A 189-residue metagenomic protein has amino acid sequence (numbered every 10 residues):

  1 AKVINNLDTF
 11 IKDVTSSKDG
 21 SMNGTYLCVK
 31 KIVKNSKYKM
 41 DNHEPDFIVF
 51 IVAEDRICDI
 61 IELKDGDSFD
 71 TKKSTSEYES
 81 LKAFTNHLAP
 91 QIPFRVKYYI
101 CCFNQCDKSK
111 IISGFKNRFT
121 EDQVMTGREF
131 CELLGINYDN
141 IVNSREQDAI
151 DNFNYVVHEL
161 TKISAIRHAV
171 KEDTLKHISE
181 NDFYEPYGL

Functional and structural regions predicted by a protein language model:
A1, L81-I92, T174, D182: Hydrophobic, Leu/Ile/Phe/Ala-enriched alpha-helical segments that form helix-helix packing faces
K2-E54: Active-site metal-binding core of divalent-cation-utilizing nuclease and nuclease-like domains
K2-N6, I51, F69-S74, Q105-K108: Alpha-helix initiation/capping motif
D13-K31, P90-K97, D122-G135: Short, surface-exposed, charge-dense and proline/glycine-enriched linear segments
F47-I51, R56-D67: Conserved catalytic cores of phosphodiester-cleaving nucleases, focusing on short active-site segments
D59, N86-F119: Nucleic-acid nuclease catalytic cores
L63-Q91: Mg2+/Mn2+-dependent nuclease catalytic core
K108-L189: Non-catalytic C-terminal interaction segments of nucleic acid-processing enzymes
